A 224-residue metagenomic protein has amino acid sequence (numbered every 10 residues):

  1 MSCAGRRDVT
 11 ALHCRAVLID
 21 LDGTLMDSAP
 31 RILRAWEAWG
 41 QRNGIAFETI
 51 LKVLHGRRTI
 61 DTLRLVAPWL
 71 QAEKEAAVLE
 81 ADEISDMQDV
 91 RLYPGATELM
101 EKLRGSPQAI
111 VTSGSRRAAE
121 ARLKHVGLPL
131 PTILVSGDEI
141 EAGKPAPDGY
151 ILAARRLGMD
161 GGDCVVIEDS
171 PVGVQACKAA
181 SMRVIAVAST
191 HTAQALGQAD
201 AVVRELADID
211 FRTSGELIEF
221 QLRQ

Functional and structural regions predicted by a protein language model:
M1-R15, P107, R116-Q224: Asp-based, Mg2+/Mn2+-dependent phosphohydrolase catalytic module
S2-C3, D8-G105, S115-E120, L128-P129: N-terminal helical cap/lid subdomain that shapes the substrate entry/recognition surface in HAD-like hydrolases
D27, I110-T112, A186: Hydrophobic residues in well-ordered beta-strands that form the structural core
L92, V111, A142: Residue-level marker of regulatory loop/turn positions in helix-turn-helix DNA-binding domains and in histidine
